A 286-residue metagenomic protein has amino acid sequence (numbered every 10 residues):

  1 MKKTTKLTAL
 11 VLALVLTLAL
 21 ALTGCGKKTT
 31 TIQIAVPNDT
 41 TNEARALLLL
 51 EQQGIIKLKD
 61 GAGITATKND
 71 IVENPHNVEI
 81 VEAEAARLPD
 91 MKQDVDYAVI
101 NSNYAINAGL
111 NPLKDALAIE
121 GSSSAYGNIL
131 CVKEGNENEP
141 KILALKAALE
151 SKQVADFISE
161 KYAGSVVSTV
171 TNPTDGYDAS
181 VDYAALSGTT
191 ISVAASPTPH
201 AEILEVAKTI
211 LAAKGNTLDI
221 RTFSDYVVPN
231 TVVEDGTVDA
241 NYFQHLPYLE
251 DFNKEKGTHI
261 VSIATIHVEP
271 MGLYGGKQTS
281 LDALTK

Functional and structural regions predicted by a protein language model:
A19-G24: C-terminal motif of bacterial Sec signal peptides marking the signal peptidase cleavage site
T30-A35, L186-T198, N216-T222, K286: Short, well-ordered beta-strand elements
D39-E43, A185-A207, Y226-V228: Extracytoplasmic "Venus flytrap"
A44-L47, E51, K141, L149-V170: Periplasmic-binding protein-like
A62-D90, I220-T231: Short helix-initiation/N-cap motifs at beta->coil->alpha
E84-A85, Q93-V95, I100-I106, P197-T198 (+2 more regions): Beta->alpha turn/N-cap motifs
D94, N107-I119, D251-I263: Ligand-binding "clamshell"
Y126-A144, P270-A283: A bilobed periplasmic-binding-protein/Venus flytrap-type ligand-binding module shared by bacterial periplasmic
